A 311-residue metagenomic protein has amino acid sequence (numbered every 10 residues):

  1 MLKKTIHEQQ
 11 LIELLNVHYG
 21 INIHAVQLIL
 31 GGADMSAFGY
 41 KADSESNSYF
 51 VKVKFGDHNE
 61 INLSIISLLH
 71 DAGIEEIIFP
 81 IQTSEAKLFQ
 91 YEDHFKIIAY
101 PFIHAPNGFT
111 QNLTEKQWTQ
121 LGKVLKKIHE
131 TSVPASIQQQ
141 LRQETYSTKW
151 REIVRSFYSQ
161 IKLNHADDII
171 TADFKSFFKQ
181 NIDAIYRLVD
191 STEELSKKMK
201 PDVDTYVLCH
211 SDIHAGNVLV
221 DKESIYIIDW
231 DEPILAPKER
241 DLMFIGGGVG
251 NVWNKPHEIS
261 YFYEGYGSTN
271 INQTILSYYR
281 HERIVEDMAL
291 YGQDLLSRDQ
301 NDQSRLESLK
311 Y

Functional and structural regions predicted by a protein language model:
M1-V26: Juxta-kinase regulatory segment immediately upstream of eukaryotic protein kinase catalytic domains
I21-D43: ATP-binding glycine-rich phosphate-binding loop
M35-D43, F50-V51, P80, D190-L242: Active-site acidic catalytic loop and adjacent metal/ATP-binding pocket of ATP-dependent phosphoryl transfer enzymes
F38, D43, N47, N59-I61 (+6 more regions): Phosphate/dinucleotide-binding and metal-coordinating scaffold of catalytic cores in nucleotide-dependent enzymes
S44-Q140: ATP-binding pocket architecture of kinase catalytic cores
I97-Q111, Q160-I169, H281, V285-D299: A glycine-centered beta->alpha junction motif in the catalytic cores of kinase/phosphotransferase enzymes
Q111, E115-Q180: A cross-family kinase active-site recognition segment
K238-I271, H281-D299, K310: Active-site activation/catalytic loop segments of kinase-like enzymes and analogous catalytic loops in related
